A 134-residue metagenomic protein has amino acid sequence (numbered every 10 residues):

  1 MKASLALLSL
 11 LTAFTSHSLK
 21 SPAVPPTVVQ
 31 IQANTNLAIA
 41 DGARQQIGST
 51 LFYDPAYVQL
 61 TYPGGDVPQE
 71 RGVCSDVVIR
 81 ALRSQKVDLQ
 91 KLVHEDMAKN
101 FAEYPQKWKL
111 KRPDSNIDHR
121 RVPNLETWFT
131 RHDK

Functional and structural regions predicted by a protein language model:
S4-A13: Bacterial N-terminal signal peptides
F14-L19: N-terminal Sec signal peptide cleavage junction
S21-A43: Short N-terminal segments immediately surrounding and downstream of signal-peptide cleavage
Q32-N36, A40, T50-L51, G64-S75 (+3 more regions): Solvent-exposed, acidic/flexible segments
T35-A40, A98-K134: ...with weaker cross-activation on analogous glycine-rich loops/strands in unrelated enzymes
R44, G48-L51, I79-V87, H94 (+2 more regions): Sec-exported extracytoplasmic/periplasmic mature domains
D54-S75, D88-R112: Acidic helix-start/capping segments at beta-turn-to-alpha-helix junctions
